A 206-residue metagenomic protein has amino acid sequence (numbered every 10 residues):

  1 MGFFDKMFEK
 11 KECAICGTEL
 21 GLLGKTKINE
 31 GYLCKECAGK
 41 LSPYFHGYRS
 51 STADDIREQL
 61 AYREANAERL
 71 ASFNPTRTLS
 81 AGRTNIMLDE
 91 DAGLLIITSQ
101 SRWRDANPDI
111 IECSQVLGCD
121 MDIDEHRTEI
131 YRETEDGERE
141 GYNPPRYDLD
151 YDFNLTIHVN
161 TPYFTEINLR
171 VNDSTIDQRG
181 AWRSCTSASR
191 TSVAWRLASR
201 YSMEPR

Functional and structural regions predicted by a protein language model:
M1-K10, V116: A broadly conserved sequence feature marking short terminus-proximal activation segments in nucleic acid-centric
F8-C13, G31: Residues immediately within or flanking Cys/His clusters that coordinate Zn2+ in small zinc-binding modules
C13-C16, C34-C37: Short cysteine-rich clusters marking metal-coordination/redox-active sites
E19-L22, K40-P43: Secreted/processed peptides and extracellular or luminal domains of membrane proteins
L23-Y32: Short linker/helix segments within small regulatory modules
L41-D109: Anionic N-terminal interaction surfaces
T98, N107-S114, T165-S174: Short amphipathic beta-strand/extended segments with alternating polar/hydrophobic composition
G118-R206: Acidic, Ser/Thr- and proline-rich intrinsically disordered linker/docking segments of eukaryotic scaffolds
